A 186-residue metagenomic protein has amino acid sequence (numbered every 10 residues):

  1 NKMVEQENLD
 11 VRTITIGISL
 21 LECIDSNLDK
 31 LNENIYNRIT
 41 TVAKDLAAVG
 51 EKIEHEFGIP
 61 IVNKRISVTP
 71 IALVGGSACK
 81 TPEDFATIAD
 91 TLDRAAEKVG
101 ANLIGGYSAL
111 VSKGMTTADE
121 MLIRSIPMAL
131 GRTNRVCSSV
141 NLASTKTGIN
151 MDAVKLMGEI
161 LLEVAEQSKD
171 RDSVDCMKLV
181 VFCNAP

Functional and structural regions predicted by a protein language model:
N1-R124, N134, V140-E159, D170 (+1 more regions): Metallocofactor- and cofactor-centric catalytic cores in central/energy metabolism, strongly enriched
P127-L130: Acidic, His- and aromatic-enriched active-site or binding-groove loops in soluble protein domains that engage sugars
L179-P186: Glycine-rich anion/phosphate-binding loop at the beta-strand->alpha-helix junction
